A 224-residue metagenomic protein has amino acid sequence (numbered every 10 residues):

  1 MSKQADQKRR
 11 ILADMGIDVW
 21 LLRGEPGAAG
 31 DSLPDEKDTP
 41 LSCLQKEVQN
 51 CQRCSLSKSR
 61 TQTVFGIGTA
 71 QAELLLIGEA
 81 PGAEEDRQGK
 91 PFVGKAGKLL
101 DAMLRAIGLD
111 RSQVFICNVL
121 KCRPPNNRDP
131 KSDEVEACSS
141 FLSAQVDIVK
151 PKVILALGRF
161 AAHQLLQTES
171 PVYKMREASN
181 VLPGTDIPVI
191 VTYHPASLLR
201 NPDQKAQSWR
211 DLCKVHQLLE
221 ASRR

Functional and structural regions predicted by a protein language model:
S2-R224: A polyanion-binding, active-site-adjacent surface
